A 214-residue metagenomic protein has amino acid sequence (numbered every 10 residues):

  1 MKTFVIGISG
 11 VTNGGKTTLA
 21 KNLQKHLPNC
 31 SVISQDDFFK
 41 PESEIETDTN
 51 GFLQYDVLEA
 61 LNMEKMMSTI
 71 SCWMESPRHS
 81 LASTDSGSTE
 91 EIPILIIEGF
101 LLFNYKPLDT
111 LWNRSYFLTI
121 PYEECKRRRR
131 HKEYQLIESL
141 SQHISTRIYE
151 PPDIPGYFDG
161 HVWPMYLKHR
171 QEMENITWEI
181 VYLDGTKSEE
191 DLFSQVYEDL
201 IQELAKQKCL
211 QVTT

Functional and structural regions predicted by a protein language model:
T3, N22, E91, Y134 (+1 more regions): NTP-dependent small-molecule kinase module
V5-G7: Short hydrophobic/aromatic beta-strand immediately N-terminal to the Walker A/P-loop
G10: The Walker A (P-loop) glycine that initiates the GxxxxGKT/S ATP-binding motif of P-loop NTPases
N13: Walker A (P-loop) phosphate-binding loop of P-loop NTPases
K16: Conserved lysine of the Walker
K25-I33: Post-Walker A helix-loop "phosphate-sensing" segment adjacent to the P-loop in P-loop NTPases
S31, K40-L95: Conserved nucleotide-sensing/catalytic segment adjacent to the nucleotide-binding pocket in NTP-handling enzymes
N50-L53, P107-T110, R114-Q171: A glycine- and Lys/Arg-enriched "phosphate-lid" helix/loop adjacent to the NTP-binding pocket of small-molecule kinases
